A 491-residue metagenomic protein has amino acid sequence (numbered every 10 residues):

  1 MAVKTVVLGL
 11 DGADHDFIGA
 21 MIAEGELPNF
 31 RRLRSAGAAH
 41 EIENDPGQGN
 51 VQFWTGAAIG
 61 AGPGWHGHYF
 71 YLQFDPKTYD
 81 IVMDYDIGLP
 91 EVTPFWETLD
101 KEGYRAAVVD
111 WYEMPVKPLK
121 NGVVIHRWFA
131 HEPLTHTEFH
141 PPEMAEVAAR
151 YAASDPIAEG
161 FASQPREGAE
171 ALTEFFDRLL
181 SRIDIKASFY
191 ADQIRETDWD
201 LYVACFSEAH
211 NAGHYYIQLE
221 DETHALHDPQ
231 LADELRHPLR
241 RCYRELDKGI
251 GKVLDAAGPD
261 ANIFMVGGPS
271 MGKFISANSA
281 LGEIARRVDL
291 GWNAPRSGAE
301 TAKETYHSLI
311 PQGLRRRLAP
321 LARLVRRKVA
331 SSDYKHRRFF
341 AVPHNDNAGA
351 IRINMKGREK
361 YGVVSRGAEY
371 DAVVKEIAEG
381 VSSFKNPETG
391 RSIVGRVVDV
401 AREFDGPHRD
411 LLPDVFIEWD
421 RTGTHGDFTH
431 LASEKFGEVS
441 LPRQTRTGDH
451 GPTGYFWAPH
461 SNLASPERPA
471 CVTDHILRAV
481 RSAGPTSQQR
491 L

Functional and structural regions predicted by a protein language model:
V3-T5, R105-A107, R182-Q218, I417: Active-site regions of oxyanion-processing enzymes, predominantly non-cytosolic
L10, G19, E24-G25, R32-E43 (+10 more regions): Secreted, luminal/periplasmic, and some membrane-associated catalytic domains that remodel anionic oxygen-ester
H15, A171-F176, D228-L239, Y361-V364 (+1 more regions): Glycine- and acidic
I22, Q52-G62, S279: Glycine-rich loop at the start of a catalytic domain that most often binds anionic cofactors/ligands
F95, R182, K186-Q193, L235 (+4 more regions): Alpha-helical packing segments of well-folded alpha/beta enzyme cores
L180-D192, S392-R402: A Trp-anchored, charged/polar loop motif used as the substrate-binding/catalytic surface of acyl/ester-handling
E196-R241, E245, A277, N347-A348 (+1 more regions): Active-site His/acidic residue clusters
E418-P466, V472-T473: Low-complexity, glycine/alanine/valine/leucine- and proline-rich hydrophobic stretches
